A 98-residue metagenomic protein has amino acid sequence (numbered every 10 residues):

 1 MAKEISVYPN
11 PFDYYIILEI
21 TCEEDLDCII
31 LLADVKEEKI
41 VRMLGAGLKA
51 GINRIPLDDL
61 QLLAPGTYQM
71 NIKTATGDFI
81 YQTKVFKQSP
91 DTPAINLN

Functional and structural regions predicted by a protein language model:
A2-I5, K39-M43, R54-L57: Short structured motifs
A2-Y8, D13-Y14, L18-E19, P65-N98: C-terminal tail/sorting-segment detector
P9, T21, A33, D58-Q61: Surface-exposed loop and edge beta-strand positions of immunoglobulin-like domains
E23-D27: Short proline/glycine-enriched turn/loop motifs at strand-loop junctions of beta-rich domains
C28-L32: Beta-strand-rich binding/interaction modules
A33-V41, Y68: Short, glycine-anchored, charge-dense loop/turn motifs used at functional sites
M43-L44, T83: Short hydrophobic alpha-helix segments
G45-G77: Short, surface-exposed loop/turn motifs with a glycine/proline- and acidic-biased composition
